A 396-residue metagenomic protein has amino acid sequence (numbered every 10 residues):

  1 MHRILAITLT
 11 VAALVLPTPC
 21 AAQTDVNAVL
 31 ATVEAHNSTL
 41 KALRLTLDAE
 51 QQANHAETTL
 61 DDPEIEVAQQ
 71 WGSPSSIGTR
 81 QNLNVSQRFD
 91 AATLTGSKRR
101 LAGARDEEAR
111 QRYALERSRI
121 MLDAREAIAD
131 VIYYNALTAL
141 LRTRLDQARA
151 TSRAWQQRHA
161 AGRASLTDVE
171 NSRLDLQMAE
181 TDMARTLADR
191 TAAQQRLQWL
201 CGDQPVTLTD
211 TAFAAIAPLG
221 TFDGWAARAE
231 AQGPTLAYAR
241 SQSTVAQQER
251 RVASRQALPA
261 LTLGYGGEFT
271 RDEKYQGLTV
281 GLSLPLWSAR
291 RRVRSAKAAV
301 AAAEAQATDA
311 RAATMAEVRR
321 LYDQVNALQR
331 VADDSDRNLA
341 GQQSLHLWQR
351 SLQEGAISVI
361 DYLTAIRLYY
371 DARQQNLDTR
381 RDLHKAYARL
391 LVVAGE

Functional and structural regions predicted by a protein language model:
R3, T24, R119-Q232, L321-Q324 (+3 more regions): Periplasmic alpha-helical coiled-coil/stalk elements that build and connect Gram-negative outer-membrane
A6-P17: Bacterial N-terminal signal peptides
C20-Q69, R88-F89, T95-S97, G103 (+5 more regions): Bacterial Sec-pathway N-terminal export signals of envelope proteins
D25, P63-E116, A237-E249, S254-R311: Small/polar-residue-enriched beta-strand and adjacent coil segments characteristic of outer-membrane beta-barrel
V33, L43, V85, V131 (+5 more regions): Hydrophobic/aromatic residues within transmembrane alpha-helices of membrane transport systems, especially the TMDs
A42-N54, A109, E116, I120-L145 (+6 more regions): Amphipathic alpha-helical coiled-coil segments
S75-I77, Q81, A184, A188 (+5 more regions): Outer-membrane beta-barrel domain signature
R100-G103, L166-D175, K297, V359-R367: Short, charged, amphipathic alpha-helical segments
